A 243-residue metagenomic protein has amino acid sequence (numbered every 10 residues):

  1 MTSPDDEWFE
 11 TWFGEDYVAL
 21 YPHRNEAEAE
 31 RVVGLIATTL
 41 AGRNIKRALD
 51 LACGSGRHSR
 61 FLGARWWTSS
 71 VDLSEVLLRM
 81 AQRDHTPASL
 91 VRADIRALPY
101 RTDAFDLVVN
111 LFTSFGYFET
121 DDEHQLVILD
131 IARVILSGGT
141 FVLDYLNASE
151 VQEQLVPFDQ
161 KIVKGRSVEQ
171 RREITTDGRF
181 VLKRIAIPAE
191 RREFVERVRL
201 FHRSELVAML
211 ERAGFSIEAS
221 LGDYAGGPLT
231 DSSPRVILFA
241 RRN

Functional and structural regions predicted by a protein language model:
M1-R43: Conserved class I S-adenosyl-L-methionine
R47-L49, G56-A97: Class I SAM-dependent methyltransferase SAM/SAH-binding core
R96, Y100-L107: A short acidic, Gly/Pro-enriched loop at the edge of an enzyme's catalytic core that lines a small-molecule cofactor
D106-D122: A short SAM/SAH-binding and catalytic strip from SAM-dependent methyltransferases
Q125-S137: A short glycine-rich, Lys/Arg-flanked "PGG" loop and its adjoining helix->strand segment in the class I
V142-M209: SAM-dependent methyltransferase
E205-N243: C-terminal lobe and adjacent flexible extensions of AdoMet/dcAdoMet transferase-like proteins
